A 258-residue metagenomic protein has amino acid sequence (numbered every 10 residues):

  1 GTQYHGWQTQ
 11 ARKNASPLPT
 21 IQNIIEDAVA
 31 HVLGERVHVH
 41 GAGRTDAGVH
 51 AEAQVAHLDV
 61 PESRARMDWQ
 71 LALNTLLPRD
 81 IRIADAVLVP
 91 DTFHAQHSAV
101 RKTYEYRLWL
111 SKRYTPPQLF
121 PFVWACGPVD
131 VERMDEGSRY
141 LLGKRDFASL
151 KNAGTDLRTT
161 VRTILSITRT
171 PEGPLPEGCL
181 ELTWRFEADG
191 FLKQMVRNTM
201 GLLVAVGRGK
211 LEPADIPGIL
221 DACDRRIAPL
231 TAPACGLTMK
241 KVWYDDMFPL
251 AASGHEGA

Functional and structural regions predicted by a protein language model:
G1-A258: Structured-RNA-binding interfaces characteristic of tRNA pseudouridine synthases
